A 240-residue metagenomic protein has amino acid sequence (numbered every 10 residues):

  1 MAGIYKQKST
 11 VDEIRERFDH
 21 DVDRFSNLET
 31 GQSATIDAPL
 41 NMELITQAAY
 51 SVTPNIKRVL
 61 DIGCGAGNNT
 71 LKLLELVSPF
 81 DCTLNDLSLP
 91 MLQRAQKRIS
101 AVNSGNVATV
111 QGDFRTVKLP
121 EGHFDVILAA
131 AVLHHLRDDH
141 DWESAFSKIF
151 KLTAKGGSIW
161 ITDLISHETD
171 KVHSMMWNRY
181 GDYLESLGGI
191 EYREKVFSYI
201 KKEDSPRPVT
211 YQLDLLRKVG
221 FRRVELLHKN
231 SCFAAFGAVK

Functional and structural regions predicted by a protein language model:
M1-T53, K72: Conserved class I S-adenosyl-L-methionine
R58-T116: Class I SAM-dependent methyltransferase SAM/SAH-binding core
L119-I127: A short acidic, Gly/Pro-enriched loop at the edge of an enzyme's catalytic core that lines a small-molecule cofactor
A129-L133, I161: A short beta-strand submotif of the Rossmann-like class I SAM-dependent methyltransferase core that lines
H134-D138: A short His-aromatic
E143-K155: A short glycine-rich, Lys/Arg-flanked "PGG" loop and its adjoining helix->strand segment in the class I
T162-V219: C-terminal alpha-helical "lid/dimerization" subdomain adjacent to the S-adenosyl-L-methionine
R217-K240: Core SAM-dependent methyltransferase catalytic element
